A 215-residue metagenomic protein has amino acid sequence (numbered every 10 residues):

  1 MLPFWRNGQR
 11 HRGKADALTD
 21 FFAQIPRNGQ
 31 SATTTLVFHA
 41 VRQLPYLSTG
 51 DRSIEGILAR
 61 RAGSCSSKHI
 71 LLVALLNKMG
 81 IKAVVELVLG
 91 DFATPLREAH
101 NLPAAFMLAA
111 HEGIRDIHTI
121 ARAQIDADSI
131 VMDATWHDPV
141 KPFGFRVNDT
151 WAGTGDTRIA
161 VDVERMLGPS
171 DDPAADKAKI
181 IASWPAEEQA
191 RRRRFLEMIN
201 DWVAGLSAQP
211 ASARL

Functional and structural regions predicted by a protein language model:
L2-G63: Secondary-structure boundary elements
G8-G13, E86-D91, I159, I199: Generic preference for hydrophobic/aromatic residues in regular secondary structure cores
A17-F21, G29-T33, H100-N101, D171-K179: Alpha-helix capping and helix-coil boundary motifs
Q24, I70-R158: Hydrophobic/aromatic-rich core segments of domains that either
R27, Q43-G56, S64, A93-A99 (+3 more regions): Extended interaction regions within the primary functional domain
T35-Q43, L75-D91, D176-A182: Short low-complexity stretches enriched in small and charged residues
C65, H69: Alpha-helical transition-metal enzyme core signature, strongest for iron centers
D138-L215: A structured, mid-to-C-terminal "fold-capping" secondary-structure block
